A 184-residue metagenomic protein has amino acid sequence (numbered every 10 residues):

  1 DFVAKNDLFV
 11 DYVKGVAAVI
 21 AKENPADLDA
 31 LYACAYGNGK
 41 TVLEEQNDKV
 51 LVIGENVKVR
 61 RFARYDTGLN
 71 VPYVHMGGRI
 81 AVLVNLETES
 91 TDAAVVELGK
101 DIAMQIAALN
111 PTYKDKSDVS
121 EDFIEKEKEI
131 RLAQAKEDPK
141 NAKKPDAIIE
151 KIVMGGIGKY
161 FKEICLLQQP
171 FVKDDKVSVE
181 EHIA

Functional and structural regions predicted by a protein language model:
D1-A184: N-terminal assembly/interaction segments in proteins that build large macromolecular machines
